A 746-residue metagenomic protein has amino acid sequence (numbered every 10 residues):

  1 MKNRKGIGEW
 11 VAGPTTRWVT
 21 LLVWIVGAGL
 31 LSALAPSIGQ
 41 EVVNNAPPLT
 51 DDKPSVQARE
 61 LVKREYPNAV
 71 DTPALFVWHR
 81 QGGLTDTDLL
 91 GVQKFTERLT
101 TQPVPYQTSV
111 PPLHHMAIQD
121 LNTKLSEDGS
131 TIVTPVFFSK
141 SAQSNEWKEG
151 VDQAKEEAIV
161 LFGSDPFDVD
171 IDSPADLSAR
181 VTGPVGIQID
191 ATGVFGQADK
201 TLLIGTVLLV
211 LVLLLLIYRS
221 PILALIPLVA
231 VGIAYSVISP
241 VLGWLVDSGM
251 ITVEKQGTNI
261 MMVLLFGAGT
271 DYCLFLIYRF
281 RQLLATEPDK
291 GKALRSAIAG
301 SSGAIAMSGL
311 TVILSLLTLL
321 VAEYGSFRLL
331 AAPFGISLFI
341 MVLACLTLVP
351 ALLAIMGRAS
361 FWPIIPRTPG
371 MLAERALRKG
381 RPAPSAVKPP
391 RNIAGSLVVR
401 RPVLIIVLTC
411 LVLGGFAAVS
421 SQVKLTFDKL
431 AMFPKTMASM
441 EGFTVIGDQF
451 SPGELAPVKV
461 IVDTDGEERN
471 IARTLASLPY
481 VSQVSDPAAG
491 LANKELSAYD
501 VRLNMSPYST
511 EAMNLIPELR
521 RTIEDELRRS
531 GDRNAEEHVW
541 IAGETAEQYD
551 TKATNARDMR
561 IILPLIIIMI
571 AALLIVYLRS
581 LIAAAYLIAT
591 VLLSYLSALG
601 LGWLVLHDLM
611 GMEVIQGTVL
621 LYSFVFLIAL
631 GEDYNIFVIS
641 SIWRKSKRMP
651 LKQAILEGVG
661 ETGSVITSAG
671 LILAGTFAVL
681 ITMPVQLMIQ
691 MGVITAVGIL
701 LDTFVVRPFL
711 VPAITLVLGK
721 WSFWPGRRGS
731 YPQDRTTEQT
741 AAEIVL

Functional and structural regions predicted by a protein language model:
M1-E41, E146-V423, E547-L746: Membrane-embedded transmembrane helical bundles of large multi-pass transporters/channels
T15, I25-G27, L34-I38, V42-V43 (+2 more regions): N-terminal cofactor/phosphate-binding cores enriched in small/glycine residues, especially glycine-rich loops such as
N45-A46, G83, S326, G380-P382 (+2 more regions): Short, contiguous strand/loop micro-motifs
D52-N68, D88-D176, Q422-V614: Structured non-transmembrane domains adjacent to transmembrane bundles in polytopic membrane proteins
P73-W78, L276-I277: Short beta-strands and strand-loop turn motifs
F76-L84, K459-T464: Conserved short loop/turn motifs at secondary-structure junctions
H79, P184, L319, D463 (+1 more regions): Short loop/turn motifs enriched for small/polar and acidic residues
